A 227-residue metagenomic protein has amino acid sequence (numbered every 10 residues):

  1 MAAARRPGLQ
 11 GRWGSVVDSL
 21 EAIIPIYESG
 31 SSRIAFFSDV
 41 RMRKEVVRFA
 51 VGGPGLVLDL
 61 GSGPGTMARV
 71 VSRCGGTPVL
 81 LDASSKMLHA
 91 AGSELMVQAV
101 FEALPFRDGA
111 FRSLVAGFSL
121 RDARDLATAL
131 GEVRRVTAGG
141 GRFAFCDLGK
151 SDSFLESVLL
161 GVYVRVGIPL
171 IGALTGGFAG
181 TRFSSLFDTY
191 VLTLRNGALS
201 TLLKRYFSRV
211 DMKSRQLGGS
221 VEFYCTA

Functional and structural regions predicted by a protein language model:
A2-G52, T66-V70, M87, A179-F187: Conserved class I S-adenosyl-L-methionine
Q10-G14, M67, L81, G149-L202: C-terminal alpha-helical "lid/dimerization" subdomain adjacent to the S-adenosyl-L-methionine
L56-A103: Class I SAM-dependent methyltransferase SAM/SAH-binding core
E102-L114: A short acidic, Gly/Pro-enriched loop at the edge of an enzyme's catalytic core that lines a small-molecule cofactor
S113-L126: A short SAM/SAH-binding and catalytic strip from SAM-dependent methyltransferases
A127-G139: A short glycine-rich, Lys/Arg-flanked "PGG" loop and its adjoining helix->strand segment in the class I
G140-L148: Conserved beta-strand signature within the Rossmann-like core of class I S-adenosyl-L-methionine
R205-A227: Core SAM-dependent methyltransferase catalytic element
